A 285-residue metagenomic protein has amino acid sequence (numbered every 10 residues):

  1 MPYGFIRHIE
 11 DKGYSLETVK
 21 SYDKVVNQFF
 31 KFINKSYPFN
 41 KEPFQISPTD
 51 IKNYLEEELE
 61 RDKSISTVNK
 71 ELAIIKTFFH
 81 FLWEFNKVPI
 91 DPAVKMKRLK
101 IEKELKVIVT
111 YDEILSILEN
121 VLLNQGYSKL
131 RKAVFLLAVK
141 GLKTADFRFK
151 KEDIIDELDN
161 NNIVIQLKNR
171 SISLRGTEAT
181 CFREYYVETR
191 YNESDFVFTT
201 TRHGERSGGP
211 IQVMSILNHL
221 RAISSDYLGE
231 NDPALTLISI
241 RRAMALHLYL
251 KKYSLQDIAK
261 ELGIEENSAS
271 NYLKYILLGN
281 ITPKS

Functional and structural regions predicted by a protein language model:
Y3-E17, D23-E104: N-terminal core-binding DNA-recognition domain of tyrosine recombinases/integrases
H8, L136-L137, H247-L248, E261: Short alpha-helical segment immediately N-terminal to, or the first helix within, an HTH/HTH-like DNA-binding domain
S36, N218-K260: Short, basic (Lys/Arg/His-rich) helix/loop patches that form interaction surfaces in the mid-to-C-terminal regions
I101-S116, K168-T177, E193-S194: DNA breakage-rejoining catalytic core of tyrosine-based enzymes
S116-T144: Basic, Lys/Arg- and aromatic-enriched nucleic-acid-binding interface segment
F135-N160: Short, charged phosphate-coordinating catalytic segments
Q166-E184, D195-L220: C-terminal catalytic core of Y-nucleophile DNA break-rejoin enzymes
L262-S285: Catalytic-site neighborhood detector that most strongly recognizes the C-terminal catalytic loop/helix of tyrosine
